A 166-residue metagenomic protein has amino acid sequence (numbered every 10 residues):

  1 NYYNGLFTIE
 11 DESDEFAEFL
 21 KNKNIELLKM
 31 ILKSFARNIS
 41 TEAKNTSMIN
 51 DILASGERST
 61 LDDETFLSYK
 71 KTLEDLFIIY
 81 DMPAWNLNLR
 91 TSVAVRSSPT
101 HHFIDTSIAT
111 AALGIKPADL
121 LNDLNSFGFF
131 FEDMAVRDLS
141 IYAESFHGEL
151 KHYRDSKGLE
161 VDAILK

Functional and structural regions predicted by a protein language model:
Y2-L165: Accessory nucleic acid-recognition modules appended to NTPase machines
